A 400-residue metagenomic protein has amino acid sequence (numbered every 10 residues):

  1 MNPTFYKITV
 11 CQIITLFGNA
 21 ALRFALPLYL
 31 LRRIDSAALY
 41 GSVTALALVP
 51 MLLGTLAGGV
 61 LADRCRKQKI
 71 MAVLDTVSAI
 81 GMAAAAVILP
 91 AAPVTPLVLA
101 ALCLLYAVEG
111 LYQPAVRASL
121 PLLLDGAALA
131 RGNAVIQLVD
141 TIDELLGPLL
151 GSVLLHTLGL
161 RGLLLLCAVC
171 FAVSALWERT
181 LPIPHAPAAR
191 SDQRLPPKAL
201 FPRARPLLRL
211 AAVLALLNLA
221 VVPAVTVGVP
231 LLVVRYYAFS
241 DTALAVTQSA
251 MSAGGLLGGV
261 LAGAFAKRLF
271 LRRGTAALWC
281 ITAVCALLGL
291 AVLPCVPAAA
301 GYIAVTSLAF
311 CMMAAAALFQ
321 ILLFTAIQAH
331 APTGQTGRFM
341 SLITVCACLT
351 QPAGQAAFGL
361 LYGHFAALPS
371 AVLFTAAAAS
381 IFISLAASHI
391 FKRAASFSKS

Functional and structural regions predicted by a protein language model:
M1-F5, I183-V213: Juxtamembrane intracellular "pre-TM" segments in multi-pass secondary transporters
K7-R23, A47-V60, R66-G81, L97-L155 (+6 more regions): Substrate-agnostic recognition of the 12-TM MFS/MFS-like secondary transporter fold
A25, I34-T44, A134, D241-Q248 (+1 more regions): Small-residue hotspots at the loop-to-helix junctions and early N-terminal turns of transmembrane alpha-helices
A25, L158-L165, A199-G259: A single, central transmembrane helix in multi-pass transporters
A25-R33, A86-P90, L146-L166, R235-Y236 (+1 more regions): Transmembrane alpha-helix termini and helix-breaking/packing motifs in multi-pass membrane transporters
I70, V234-S400: C-terminal transmembrane bundle of multi-pass solute transporters/carriers
D75, A79-A85, A101-L102, A168-A175 (+3 more regions): A generic transmembrane-helix signature of 12-TM secondary carrier transporters
A118, L122, L164, A168-S191 (+1 more regions): Helix-loop junctions on the cytosolic side of multi-pass membrane transporters, especially the intracellular loop
